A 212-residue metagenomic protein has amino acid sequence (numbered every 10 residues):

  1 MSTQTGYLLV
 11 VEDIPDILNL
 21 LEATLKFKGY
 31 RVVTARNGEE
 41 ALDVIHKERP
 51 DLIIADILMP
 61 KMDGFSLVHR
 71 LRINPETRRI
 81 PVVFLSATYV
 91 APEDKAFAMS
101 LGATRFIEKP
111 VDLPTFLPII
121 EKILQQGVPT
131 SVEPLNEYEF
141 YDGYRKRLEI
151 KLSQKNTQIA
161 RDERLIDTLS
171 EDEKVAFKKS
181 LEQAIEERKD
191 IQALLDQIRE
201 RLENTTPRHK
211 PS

Functional and structural regions predicted by a protein language model:
S2-D16, L21-L25, I53: Conserved acidic segment of CheY-like receiver
T34-D43, G64: Helix N-cap/capping motif at the beta->alpha junctions
D43, F65-R78: Short amphipathic alpha-helix used as the core "switch/output" element in two-component signaling
D56: Active-site residues of response regulator receiver
M59: Receiver (REC) domain active-site loop signature in two-component systems and cognate sites in sensor histidine kinases
S66, Y89-I107, T115-P118: Alpha4 helix (beta4-alpha4-beta5 surface) of REC/receiver domains from two-component response regulators
V111-I120, V132: C-terminal output helix
Q126-E186, D190: CheY-like receiver
